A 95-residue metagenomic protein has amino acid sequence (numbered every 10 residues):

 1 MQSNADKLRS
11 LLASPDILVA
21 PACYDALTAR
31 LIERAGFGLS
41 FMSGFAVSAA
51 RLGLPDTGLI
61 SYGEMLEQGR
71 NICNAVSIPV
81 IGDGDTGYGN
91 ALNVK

Functional and structural regions predicted by a protein language model:
M1-A22, A26-A35: N-terminal amphipathic alpha-helix/helix-capping segment at the start of soluble metabolic enzymes
Q2-D6, S14, L54-G82: Alpha-helix-loop-beta-strand connector modules within alpha/beta enzyme cores
R9, A13, P21, A46-G53 (+1 more regions): Generic alpha-helix detector with strongest preference for long hydrophobic helices that associate with membranes
V19-D25, S40-M42, V80-G84: Hydrophobic faces of well-ordered beta-strands that scaffold small-molecule active sites in alpha/beta enzyme cores
T28-L31, Y88-K95: Catalytic cores of alpha/beta
E33, R70-C73, K95: A structural alpha-helix within SAM-dependent methyltransferase catalytic domains
L39-E64, G84-A91: Glycine-rich, proline-tolerant flexible connector loops at the mouths of alpha/beta enzymes
